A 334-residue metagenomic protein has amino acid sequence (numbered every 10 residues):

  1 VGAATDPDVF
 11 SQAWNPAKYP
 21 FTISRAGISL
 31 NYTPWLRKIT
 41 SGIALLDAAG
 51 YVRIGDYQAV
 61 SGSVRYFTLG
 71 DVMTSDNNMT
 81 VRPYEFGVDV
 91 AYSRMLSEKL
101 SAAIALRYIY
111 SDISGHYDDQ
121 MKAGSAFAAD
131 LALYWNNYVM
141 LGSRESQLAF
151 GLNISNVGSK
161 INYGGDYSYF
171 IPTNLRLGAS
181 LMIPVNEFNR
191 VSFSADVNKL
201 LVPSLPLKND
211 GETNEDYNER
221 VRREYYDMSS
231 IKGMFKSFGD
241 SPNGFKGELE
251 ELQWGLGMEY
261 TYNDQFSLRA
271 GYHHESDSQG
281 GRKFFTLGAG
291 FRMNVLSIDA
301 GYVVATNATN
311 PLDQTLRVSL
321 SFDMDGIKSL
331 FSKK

Functional and structural regions predicted by a protein language model:
V1-K334: Subset of outer-membrane beta-barrel
